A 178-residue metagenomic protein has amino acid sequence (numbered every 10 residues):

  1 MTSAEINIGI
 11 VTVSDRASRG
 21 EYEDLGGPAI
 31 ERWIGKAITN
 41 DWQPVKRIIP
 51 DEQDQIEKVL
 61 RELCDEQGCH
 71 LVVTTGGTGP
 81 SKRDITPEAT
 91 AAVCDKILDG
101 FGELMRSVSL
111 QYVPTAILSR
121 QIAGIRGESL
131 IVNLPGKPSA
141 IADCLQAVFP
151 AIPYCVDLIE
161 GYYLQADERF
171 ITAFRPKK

Functional and structural regions predicted by a protein language model:
M1-K178: Non-catalytic beta/alpha edge segments that cap or flank active sites
